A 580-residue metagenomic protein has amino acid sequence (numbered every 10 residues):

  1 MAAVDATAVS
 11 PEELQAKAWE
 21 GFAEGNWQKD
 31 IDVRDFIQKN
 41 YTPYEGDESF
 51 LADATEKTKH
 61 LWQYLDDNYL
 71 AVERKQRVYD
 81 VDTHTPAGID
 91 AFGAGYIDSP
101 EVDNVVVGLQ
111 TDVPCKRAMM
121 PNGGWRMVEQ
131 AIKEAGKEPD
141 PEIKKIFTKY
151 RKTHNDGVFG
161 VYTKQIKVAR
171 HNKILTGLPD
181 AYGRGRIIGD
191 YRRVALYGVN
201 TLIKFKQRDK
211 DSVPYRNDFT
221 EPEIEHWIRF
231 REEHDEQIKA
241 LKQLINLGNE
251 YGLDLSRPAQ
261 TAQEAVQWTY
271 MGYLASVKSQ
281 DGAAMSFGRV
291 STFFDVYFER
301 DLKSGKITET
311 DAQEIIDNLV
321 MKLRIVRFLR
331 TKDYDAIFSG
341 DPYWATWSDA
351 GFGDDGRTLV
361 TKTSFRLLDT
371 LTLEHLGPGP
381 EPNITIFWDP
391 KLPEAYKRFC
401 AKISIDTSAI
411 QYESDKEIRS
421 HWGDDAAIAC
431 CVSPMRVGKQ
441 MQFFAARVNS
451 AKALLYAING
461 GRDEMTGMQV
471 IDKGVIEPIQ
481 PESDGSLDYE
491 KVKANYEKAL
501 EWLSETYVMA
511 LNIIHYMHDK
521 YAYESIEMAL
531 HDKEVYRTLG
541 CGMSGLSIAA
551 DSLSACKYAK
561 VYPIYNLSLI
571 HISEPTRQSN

Functional and structural regions predicted by a protein language model:
A2-L569, S573, R577-N580: Conserved catalytic cores of very large enzyme subunits
